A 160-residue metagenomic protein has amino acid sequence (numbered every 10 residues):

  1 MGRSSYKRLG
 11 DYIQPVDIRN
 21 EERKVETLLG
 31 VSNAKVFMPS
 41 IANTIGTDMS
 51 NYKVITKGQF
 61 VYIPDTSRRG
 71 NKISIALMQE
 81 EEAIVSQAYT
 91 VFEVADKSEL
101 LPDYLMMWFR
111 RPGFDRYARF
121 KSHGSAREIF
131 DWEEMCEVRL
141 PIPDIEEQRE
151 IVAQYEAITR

Functional and structural regions predicted by a protein language model:
M1-N20, E137-R160: Non-catalytic DNA-recognition/assembly elements of restriction-modification systems
K7-F60: Sequence-specific dsDNA recognition surfaces
K57, V61-P112: A short beta-sheet element
A76, K121-G124: Short amphipathic beta-strand starts and helix->beta connectors
A83-A88, H123-R149: A short glycine-rich beta-alpha junction/loop motif
F114-Y117: Periplasmic-binding protein-like
